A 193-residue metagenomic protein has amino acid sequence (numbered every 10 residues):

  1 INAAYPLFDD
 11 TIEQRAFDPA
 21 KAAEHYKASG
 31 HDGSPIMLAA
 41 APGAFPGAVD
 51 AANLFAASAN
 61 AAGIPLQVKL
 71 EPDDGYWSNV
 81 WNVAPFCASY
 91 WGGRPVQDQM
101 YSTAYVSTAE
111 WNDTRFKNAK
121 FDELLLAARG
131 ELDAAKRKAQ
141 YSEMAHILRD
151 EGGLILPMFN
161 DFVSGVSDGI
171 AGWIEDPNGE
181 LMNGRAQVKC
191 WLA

Functional and structural regions predicted by a protein language model:
I1-L7, A23, A44-A56, D74-A193: Detector for C-terminal structural segments
T11-F17: DNA breakage-rejoining catalytic core of tyrosine-based enzymes
P19-M37: Immediate post-signal peptide segment of exported/extracytoplasmic ligand-binding proteins
G33-G43, L66-K69: Short, well-ordered beta-strand elements
G33-P35, G63, G152-L154: Short secondary-structure junction motifs
L54-V68: Short alpha-helix C-terminal cap/hinge motif
P65-W77: Early extracytoplasmic/lumenal segment of secretory-pathway proteins
